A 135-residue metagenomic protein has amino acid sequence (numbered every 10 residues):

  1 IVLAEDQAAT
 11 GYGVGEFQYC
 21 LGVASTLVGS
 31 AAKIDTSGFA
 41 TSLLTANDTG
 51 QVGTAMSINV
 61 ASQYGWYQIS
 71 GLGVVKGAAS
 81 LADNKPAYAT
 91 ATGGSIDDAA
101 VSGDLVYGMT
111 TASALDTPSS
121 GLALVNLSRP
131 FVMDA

Functional and structural regions predicted by a protein language model:
I1-A135: Glycine-anchored, exposed beta-strand/edge motif detector
